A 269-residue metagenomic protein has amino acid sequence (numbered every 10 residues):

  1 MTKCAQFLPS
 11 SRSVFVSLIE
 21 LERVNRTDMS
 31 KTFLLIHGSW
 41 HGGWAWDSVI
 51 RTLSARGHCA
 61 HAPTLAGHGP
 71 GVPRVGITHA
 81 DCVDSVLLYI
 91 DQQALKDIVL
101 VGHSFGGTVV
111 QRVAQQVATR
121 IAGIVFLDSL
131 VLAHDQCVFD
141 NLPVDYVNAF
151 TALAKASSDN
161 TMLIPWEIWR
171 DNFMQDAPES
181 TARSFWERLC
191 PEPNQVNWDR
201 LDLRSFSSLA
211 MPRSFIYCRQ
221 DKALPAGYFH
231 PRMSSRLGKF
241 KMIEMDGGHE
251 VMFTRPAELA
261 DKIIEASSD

Functional and structural regions predicted by a protein language model:
K31-V72: Conserved HGGG/HGGXW glycine-rich cap/lid loop of the alpha/beta-hydrolase fold
C59, L65-V99, Q115-Q116, F139-V144: Active-site loop/oxyanion-hole signature of alpha/beta-hydrolase fold enzymes
L100-G102, L127: Short beta-strand immediately N-terminal to the catalytic nucleophile in serine-hydrolase-like folds
G102, G106, V110: Gly/Ala-rich beta-loop-alpha elbow adjacent to hydrolase catalytic centers
Q115, I121, V125-S158, P225: Flexible "cap/lid" loop of the alpha/beta hydrolase fold
F215-Y217: Short beta-strand/loop motif that positions the catalytic acidic residue of the alpha/beta-hydrolase fold
R219-D246, F253: Conserved loop-alpha-helix segment in the C-terminal half of the alpha/beta-hydrolase fold that carries the catalytic
F240-D269: Catalytic active-site module of serine/aspartate enzymes centered on a nucleophile-bearing elbow/loop
